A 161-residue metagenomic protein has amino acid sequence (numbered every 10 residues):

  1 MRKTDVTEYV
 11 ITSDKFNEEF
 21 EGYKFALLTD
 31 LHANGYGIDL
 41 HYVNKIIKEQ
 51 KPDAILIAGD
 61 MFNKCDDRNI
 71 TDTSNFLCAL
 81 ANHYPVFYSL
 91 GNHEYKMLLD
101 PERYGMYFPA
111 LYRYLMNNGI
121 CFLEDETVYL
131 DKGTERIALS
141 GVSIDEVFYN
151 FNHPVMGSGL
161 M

Functional and structural regions predicted by a protein language model:
M1-K15: N-terminal membrane-anchoring alpha-helices
R2, E19-C121: Membrane-embedded segments
V6, G22-K24, R136: Short, mixed charged/polar active-site loops that provide acid/base catalysis or chelate metal/phosphate cofactors
V6-E8, L28, L139: Hydrophobic residues on conserved beta-strands that form the core of alpha/beta folds
T7, N17, E21, Y129-D131: Generic, ordered loop/turn and secondary-structure boundary motif
E8-V10, D39-H41, G141-Y149: Short acidic/polar alpha-helix capping motifs at helix-coil junctions
T12-N17, I46-K48, S140: Short beta-strand-to-loop junctions in surface cap/lid or active-site-entrance loops
K15, L31-A33, E94-M161: Conserved catalytic scaffold of divalent metal-dependent phosphoesterases
